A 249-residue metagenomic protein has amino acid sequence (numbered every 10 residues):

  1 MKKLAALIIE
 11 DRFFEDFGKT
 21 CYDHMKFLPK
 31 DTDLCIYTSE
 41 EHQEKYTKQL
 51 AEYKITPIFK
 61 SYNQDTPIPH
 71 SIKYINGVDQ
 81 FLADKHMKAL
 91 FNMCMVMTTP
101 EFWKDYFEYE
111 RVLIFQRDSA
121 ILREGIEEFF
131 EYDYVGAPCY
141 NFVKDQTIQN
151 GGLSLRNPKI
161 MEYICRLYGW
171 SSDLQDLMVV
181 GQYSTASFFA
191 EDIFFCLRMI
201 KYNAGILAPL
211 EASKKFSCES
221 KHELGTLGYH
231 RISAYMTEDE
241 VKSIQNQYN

Functional and structural regions predicted by a protein language model:
M1-A89, E101-E110: N-terminal anchoring/stem segment of glycosyltransferases
D11-F14, E40-Q43, N63-D65, D118-I121 (+3 more regions): Short, solvent-exposed loop/turn segments at secondary-structure junctions
Y46-T47, L122-I126, C165: Short glycine-/acidic-enriched loop or helix-start segments at secondary-structure transitions that form or flank
T66-S71, F81, M87, I126 (+3 more regions): Basic, ligand-binding patches in group-transfer machinery, especially extracytoplasmic/periplasmic segments
Y109, Y132, A204-G205: Short, high-confidence coil segments that cap the C-terminus of an alpha-helix and link into the following beta-strand
Y109-I121: Short beta-strand-to-loop acidic/aromatic patch adjacent to the donor-nucleotide binding site
S119-I148: Conserved donor-nucleotide/metal-binding helix-loop-beta segment in metal-dependent transferases, i.e., the alpha-helix
I148-N249: Catalytic core and acceptor-binding pocket of nucleotide-sugar-dependent glycosyltransferases
